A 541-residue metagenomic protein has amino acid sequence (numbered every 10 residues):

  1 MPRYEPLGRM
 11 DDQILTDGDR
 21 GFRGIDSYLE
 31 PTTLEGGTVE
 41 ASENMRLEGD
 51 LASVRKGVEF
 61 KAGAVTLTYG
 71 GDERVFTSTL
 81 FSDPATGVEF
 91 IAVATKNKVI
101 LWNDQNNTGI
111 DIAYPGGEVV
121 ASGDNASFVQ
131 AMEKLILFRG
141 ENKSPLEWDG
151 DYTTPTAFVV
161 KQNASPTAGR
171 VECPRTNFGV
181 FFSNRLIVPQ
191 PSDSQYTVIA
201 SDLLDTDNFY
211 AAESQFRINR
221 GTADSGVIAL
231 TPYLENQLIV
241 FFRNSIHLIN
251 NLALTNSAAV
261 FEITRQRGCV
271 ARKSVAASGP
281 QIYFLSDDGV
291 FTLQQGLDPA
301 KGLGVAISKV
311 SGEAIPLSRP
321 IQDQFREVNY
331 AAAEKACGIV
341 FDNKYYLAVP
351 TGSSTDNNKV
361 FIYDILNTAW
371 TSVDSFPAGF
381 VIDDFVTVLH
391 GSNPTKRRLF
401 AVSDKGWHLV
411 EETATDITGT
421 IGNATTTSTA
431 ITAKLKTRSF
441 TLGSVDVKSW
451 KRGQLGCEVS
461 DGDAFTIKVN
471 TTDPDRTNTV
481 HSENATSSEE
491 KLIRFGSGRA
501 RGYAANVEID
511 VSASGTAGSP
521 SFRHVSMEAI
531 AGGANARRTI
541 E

Functional and structural regions predicted by a protein language model:
M1-G109, G169-L248, E334-K344, V349-Y363 (+1 more regions): N-terminal beta-propeller domains
T68-G71, P115-V120, G169-R170, R220-A223 (+2 more regions): Surface loop/turn motifs at the tips and blade-to-blade linkers of beta-strand repeat domains
G117-M132, V480-I530: Beta-sandwich interaction modules
G150-F178: Asp-box/WD-like beta-propeller blade repeats and closely related beta-sheet repeat scaffolds
A164-G169, N208-G221, I307-N329: Surface-exposed loop and turn segments in beta-propeller and other repeat-based domains that flank or scaffold
G226-I417, I421: Beta-sheet-dominated scaffold domains
T415, G422-E458, A513-E541: Exposed low-complexity, polar/acidic, P/S/T/G-rich flexible segments that act as propeptides, protease-susceptible
D463-D473: Short, surface-exposed beta-strand/strand-loop-strand elements in extracellular ectodomains
